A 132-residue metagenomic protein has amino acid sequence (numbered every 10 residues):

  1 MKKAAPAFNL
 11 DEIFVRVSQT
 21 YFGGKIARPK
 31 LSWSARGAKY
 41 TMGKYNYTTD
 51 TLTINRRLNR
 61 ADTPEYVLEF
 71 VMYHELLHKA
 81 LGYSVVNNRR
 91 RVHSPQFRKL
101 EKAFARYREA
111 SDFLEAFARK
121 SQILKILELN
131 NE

Functional and structural regions predicted by a protein language model:
M1-F70, K79-E132: Active-site-proximal or metal-binding-adjacent scaffold patches in catalytic folds
